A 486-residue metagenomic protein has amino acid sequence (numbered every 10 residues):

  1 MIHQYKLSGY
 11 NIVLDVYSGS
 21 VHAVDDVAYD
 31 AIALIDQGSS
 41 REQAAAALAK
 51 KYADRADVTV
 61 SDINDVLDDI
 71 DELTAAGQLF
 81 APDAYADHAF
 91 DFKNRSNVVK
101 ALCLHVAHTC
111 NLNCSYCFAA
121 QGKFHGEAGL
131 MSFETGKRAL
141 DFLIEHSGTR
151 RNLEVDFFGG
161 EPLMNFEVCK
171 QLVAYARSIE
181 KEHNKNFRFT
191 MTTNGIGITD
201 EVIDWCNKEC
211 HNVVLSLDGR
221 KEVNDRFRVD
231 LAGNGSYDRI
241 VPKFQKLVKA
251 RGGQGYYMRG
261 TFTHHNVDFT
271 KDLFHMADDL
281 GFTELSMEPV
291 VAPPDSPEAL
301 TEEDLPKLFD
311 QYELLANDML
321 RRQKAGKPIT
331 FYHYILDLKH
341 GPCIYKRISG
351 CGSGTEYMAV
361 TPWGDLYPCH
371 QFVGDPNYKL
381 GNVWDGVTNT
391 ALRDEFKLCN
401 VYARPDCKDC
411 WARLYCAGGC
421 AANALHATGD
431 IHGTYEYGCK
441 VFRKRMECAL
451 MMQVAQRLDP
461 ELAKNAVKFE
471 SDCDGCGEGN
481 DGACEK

Functional and structural regions predicted by a protein language model:
M1-I35: Acidic, low-complexity/disordered tracts enriched in E/D and polar residues
S39-R55: Short acidic, hydrophobic short linear motifs in intrinsically disordered regions
V58, N64-D204, E209: Conserved alpha-helical substructure of the radical SAM core
T109-A119, P368-Q371, P405-A422, D474-K486: Local cysteine-cluster metal-coordination motifs and their immediate loop/turn environment, predominantly Fe-S cluster
C117-M131, V373-K379, R413-M451: Iron-sulfur (Fe-S) cluster-binding segments and ferredoxin-like electron-carrier domains, especially [2Fe-2S]
G136, L140-D156, N165-V290: Radical SAM/AdoMet-radical enzyme domain recognition
L140-F158, F396, T434-E478: Short Fe-S-cluster ligation motifs
P306-H340, H370-A417: C-terminal accessory region of radical SAM enzymes
